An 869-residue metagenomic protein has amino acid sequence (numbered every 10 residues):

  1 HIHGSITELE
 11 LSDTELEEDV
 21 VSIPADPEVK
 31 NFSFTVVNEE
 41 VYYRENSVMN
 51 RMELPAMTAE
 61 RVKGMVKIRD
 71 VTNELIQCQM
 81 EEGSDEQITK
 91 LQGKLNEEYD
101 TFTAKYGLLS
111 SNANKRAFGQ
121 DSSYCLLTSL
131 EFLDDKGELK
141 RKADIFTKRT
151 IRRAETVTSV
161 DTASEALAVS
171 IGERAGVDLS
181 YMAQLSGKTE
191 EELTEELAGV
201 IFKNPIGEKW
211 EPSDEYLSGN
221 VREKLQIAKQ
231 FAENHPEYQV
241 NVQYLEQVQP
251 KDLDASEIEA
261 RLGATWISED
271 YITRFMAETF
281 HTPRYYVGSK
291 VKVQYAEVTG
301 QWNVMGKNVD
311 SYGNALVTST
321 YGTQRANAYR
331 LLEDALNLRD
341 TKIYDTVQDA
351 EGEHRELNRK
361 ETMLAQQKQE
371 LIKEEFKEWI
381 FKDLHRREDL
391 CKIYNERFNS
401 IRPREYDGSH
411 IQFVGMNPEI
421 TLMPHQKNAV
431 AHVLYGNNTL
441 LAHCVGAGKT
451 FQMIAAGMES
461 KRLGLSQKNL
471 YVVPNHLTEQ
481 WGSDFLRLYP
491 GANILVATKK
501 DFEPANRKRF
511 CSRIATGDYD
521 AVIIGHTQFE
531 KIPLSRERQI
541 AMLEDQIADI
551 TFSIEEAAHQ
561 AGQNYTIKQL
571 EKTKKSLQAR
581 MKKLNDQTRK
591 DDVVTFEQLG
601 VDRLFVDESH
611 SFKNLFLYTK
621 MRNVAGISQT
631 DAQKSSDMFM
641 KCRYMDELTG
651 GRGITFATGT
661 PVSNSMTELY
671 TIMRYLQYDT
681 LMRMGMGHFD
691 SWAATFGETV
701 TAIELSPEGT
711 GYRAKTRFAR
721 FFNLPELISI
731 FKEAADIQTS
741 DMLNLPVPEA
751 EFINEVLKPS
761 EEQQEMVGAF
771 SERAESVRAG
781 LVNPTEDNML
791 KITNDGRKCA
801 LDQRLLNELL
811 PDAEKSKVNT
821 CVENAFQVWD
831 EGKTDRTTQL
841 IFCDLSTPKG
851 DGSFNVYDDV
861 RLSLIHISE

Functional and structural regions predicted by a protein language model:
H1, R507-I554, H559-R603, K613 (+4 more regions): Inter-lobe coupling linker of SF2 helicases/translocases
I2-S400, S466, P490, I514-D518 (+3 more regions): Charged, low-complexity intrinsically disordered regions
I372-R387, C391-A442: Pre-Walker A segment
I401-P424, L434-N437, G448, K461 (+3 more regions): Conserved Helicase C-terminal RecA-like lobe
G436-L441, Q467, D520, G651-G653 (+1 more regions): Pre-Walker A (Motif I) flank of P-loop NTPase domains
V445-A447, Q452-S483, Y489-N493, L648-R652: Conserved SF1/SF2 helicase motif Ia
H476-F502, R509, R513-T516, L676-T680: Conserved helix-turn-beta segment of the N-terminal RecA-like "Helicase ATP-binding" lobe in SF1/SF2 helicases
A497-N506, G525-K531, D844-S846, S868: Conserved helicase motor
